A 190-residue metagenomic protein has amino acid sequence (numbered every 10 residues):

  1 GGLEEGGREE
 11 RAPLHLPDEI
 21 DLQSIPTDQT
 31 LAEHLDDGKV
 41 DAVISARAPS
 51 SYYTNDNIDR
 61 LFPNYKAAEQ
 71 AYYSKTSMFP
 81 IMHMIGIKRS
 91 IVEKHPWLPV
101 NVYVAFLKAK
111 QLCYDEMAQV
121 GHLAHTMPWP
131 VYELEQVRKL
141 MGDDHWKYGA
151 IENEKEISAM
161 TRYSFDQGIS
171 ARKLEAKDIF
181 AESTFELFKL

Functional and structural regions predicted by a protein language model:
G1-P26, D143, S170-L174: A local structural motif
G6, Y52-Y53, A181-S183: Short secondary-structure boundary/hinge segments and terminal tails
G6-E9, Y65, L134-L140: Short amphipathic alpha-helical segments, especially helix-boundary/capping motifs
E10-A118: Pocket-lining segment of extracytoplasmic ligand-binding domains
R11, I58, Q70, T76 (+6 more regions): Generic secondary-structure boundary/loop-capping signal
G86, I91-D166: Secondary-structure end/capping motifs
G149-L190: Long, low-complexity C-terminal extensions of enzymes
